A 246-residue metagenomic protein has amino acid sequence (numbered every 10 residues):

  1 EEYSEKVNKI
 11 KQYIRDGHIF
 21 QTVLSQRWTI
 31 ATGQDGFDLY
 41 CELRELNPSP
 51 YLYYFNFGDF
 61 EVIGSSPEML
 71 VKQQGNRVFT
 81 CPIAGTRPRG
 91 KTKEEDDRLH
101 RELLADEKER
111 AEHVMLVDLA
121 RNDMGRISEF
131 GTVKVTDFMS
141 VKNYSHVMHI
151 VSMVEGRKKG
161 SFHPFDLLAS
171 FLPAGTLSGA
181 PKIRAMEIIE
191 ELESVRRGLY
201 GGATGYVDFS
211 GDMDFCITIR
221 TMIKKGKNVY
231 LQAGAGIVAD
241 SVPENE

Functional and structural regions predicted by a protein language model:
E1-E246: Extended alpha-helical targeting/anchoring segments, especially N-terminal organellar/secretory targeting helices
